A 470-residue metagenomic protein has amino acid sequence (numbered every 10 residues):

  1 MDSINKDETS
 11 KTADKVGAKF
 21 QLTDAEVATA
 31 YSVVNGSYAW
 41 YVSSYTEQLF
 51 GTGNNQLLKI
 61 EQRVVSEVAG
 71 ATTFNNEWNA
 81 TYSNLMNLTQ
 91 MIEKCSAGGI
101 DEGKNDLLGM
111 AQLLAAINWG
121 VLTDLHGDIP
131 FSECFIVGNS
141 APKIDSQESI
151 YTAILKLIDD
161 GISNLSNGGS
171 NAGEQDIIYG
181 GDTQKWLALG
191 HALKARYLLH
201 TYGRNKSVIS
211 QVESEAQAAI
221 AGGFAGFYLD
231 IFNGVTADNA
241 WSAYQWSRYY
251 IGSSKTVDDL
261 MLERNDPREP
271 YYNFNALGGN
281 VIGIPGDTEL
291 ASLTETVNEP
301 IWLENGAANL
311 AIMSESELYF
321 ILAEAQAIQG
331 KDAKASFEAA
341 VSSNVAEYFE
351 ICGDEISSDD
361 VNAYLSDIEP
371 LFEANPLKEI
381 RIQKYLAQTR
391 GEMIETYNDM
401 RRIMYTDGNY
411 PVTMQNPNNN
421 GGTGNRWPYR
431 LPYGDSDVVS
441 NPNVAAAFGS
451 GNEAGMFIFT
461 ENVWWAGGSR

Functional and structural regions predicted by a protein language model:
M1-G51, A216-A219, I301, M404-R470: Membrane-proximal, proline-rich intrinsically disordered regions
K15-K19, G53-C352, L371-L377, Q383 (+1 more regions): Structured, solvent-exposed acidic/aromatic patches
T29, V33, I92-C95, Q388: Short amphipathic alpha-helical segments enriched in hydrophobics
G36, S43-S44, C134, A172 (+3 more regions): Residue-level signal for alpha-helical context at structural boundaries
T46-L49, G173-A188, V235-W241, V361-E369 (+3 more regions): Amphipathic alpha-helical surface "interface" segments used for docking/oligomerization or membrane association within
D332, S336, I394-R402: Composition- and surface-driven signal marking solvent-exposed, interaction-prone regions in large proteins
N344, Y348-D399, Y410-G451: Conserved SxxK-family serine transpeptidase/carboxypeptidase catalytic domain of penicillin-binding proteins
